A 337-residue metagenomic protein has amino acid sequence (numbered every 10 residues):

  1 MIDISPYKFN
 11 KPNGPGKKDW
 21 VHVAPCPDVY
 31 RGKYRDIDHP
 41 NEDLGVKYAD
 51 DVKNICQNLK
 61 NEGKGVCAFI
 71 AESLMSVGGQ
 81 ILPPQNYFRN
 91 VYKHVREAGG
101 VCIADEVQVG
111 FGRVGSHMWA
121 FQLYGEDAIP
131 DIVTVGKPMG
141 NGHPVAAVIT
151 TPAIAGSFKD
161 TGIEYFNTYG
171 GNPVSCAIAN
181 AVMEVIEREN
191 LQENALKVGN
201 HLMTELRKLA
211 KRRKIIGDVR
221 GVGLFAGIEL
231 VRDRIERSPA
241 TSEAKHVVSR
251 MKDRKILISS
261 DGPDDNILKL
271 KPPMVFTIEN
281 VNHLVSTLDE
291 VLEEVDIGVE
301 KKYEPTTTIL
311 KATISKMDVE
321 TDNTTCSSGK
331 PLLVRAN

Functional and structural regions predicted by a protein language model:
M1-N337: Conserved N-terminal phosphate-binding loop of PLP-dependent enzymes in the Aspartate aminotransferase
